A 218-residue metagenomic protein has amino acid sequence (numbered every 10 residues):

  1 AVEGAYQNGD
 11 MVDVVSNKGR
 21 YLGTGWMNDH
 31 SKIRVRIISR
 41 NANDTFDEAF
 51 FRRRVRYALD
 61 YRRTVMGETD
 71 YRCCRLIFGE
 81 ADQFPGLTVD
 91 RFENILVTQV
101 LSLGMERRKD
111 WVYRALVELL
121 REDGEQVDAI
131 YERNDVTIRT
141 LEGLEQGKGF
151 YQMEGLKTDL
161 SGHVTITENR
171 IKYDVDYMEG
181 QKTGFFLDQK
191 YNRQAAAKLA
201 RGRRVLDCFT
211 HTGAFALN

Functional and structural regions predicted by a protein language model:
A1-E93: Non-catalytic accessory regions of SAM-dependent methyltransferases
A1-T24, S102, E154, V164-I171 (+2 more regions): S-adenosylmethionine
S31, G104-E106, Q181-K182: Short, surface-exposed beta-strand-loop junctions and turns on beta-sheet-rich folds
G79-D90, D110-F185, Q194: Non-catalytic substrate-recognition/targeting regions of SAM-dependent transferases
E93-E106: A short interface-forming secondary-structure element
N94, Y173, N192, F209: Conserved hydrophobic/aromatic pocket- or pore-lining residues that grip, position, or stack substrates in active sites
A195-N218: Conserved SAM/SAH cofactor-binding pocket of Class I
